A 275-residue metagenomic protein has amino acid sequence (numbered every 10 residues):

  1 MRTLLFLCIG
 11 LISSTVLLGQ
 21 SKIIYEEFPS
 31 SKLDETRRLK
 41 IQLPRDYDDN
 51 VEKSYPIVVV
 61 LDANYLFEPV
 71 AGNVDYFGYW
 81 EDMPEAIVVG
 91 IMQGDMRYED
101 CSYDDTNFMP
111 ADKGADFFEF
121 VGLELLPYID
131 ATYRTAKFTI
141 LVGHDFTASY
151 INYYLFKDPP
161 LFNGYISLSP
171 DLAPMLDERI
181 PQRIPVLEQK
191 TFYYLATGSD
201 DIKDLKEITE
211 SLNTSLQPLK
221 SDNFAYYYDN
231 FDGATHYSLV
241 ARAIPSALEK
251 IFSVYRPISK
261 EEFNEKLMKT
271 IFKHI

Functional and structural regions predicted by a protein language model:
M1-K22, Y193: Bacterial Sec-dependent N-terminal signal peptides
Q20-I275: Non-catalytic cap/lid and distal C-terminal segments of serine-dependent acyl enzymes
